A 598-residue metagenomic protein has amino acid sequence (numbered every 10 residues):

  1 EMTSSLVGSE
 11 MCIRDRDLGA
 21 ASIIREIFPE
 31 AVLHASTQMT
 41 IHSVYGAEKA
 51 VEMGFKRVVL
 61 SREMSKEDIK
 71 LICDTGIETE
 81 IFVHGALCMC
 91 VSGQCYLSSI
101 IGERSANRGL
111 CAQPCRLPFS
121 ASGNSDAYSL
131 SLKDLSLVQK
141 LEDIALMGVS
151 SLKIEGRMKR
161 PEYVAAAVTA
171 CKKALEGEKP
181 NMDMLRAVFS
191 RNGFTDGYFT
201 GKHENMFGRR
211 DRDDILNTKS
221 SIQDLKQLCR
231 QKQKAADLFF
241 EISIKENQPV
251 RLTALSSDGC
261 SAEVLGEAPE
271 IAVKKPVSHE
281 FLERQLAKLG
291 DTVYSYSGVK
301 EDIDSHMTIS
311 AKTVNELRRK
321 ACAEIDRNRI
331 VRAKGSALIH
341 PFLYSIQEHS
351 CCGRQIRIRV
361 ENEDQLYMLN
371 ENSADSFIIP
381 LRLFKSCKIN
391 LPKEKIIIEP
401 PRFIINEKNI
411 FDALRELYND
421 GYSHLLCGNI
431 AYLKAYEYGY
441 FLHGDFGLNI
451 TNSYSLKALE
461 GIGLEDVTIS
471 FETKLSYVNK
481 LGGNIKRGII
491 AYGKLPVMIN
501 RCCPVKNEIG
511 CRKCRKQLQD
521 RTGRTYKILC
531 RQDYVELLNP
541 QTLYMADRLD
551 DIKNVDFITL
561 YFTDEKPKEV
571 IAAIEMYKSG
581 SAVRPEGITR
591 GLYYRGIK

Functional and structural regions predicted by a protein language model:
E1-G8, I13: Single conserved hydrophobic/aromatic residue that forms the stacking wall/gate of nucleotide- or nucleobase-binding
S9, D15-H34, H42, D68 (+3 more regions): Conserved alpha/beta enzyme-core scaffold
C12, C88, C95, C111 (+4 more regions): Disulfide-bonded cysteines in secreted/extracellular proteins and peptides
A21-E78, V83-G123, A127: Hydrophobic, small-residue-rich alpha-helical packing segments that form membrane-like cores
I24-F28, Y45-A47, L71-D74, C90-I101 (+6 more regions): Short acidic, glycine/serine/threonine-rich loops at helix termini
H34, M53, L60, S122 (+5 more regions): C-terminal effector modules of nucleic-acid-centric enzymes and ribosome-associated factors
V59-L71, E80-S98, E407, T468-K480 (+2 more regions): Active-site glycine- and acidic-residue-rich loops that bind and position anionic ligands or nucleotide-like cofactors
G102-R108, V505-L518: Acidic, Ser/Thr-rich peripheral helices and adjacent loops at domain boundaries
